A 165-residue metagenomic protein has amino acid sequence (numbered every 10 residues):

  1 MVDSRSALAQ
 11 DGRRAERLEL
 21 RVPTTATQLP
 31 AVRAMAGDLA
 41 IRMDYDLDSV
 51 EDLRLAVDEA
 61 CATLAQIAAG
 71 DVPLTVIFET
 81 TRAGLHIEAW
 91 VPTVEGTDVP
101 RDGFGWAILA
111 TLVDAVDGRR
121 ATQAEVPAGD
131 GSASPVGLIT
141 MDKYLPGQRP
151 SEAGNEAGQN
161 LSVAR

Functional and structural regions predicted by a protein language model:
M1-A7, M43-A56: Charged, low-complexity, helix/coiled-coil-prone segments
M1-E19, T63-R165: Conserved beta-strand-loop-beta-strand hairpin that lines the nucleotide-binding pocket of ATP/GTP-utilizing enzymes
R13-Y45: Helix-loop-beta hinge of the Bergerat
A26, L47, E51, D98-G103: Ordered, soluble secondary-structure elements with a strong preference for glycine-centered loop motifs and nearby
L47-D71: Conserved ATP-binding N-box helix of the HATPase_c
